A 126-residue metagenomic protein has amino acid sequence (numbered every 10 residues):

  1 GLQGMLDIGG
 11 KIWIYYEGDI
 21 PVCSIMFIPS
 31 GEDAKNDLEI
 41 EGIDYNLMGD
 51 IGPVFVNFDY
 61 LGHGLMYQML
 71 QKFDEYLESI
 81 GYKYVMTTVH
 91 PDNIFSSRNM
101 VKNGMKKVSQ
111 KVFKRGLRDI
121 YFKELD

Functional and structural regions predicted by a protein language model:
G1-W13, E17, M26, E32: Active-site rim helix/loop that mediates acceptor-substrate recognition in acyltransferases
I20-C23, F95: Glycine-rich acetyl-CoA-binding "A-motif" of GNAT/NAT acetyltransferases
S24-P53: Conserved acyl-donor/pantetheine-binding loop and adjacent beta-alpha core of acyl/acetyltransferases and related
I51-G62, V89-H90: A short, internal acetyl-CoA/4′-phosphopantetheine-binding micro-motif in the GNAT/acyltransferase core
V56, G62-E75, R98, K102: Conserved acetyl-CoA-binding loop-helix of GNAT-fold acetyltransferases
L77-V89: Conserved GNAT acetyl-CoA-binding A-motif
P91-S109: Conserved active-site alpha-helix within GNAT-family acetyltransferase domains
V112-D126: C-terminal "cap" of GNAT-fold acetyltransferases
